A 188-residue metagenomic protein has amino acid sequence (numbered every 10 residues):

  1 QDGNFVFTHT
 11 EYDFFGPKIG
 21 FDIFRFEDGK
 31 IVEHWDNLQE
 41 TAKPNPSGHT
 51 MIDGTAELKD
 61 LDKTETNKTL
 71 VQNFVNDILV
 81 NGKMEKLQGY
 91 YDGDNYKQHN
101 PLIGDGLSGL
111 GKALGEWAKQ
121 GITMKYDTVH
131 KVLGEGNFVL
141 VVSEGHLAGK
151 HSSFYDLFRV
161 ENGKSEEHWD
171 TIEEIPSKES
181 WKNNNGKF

Functional and structural regions predicted by a protein language model:
Q1-F188: C-terminal and inter-domain tail/linker signature
